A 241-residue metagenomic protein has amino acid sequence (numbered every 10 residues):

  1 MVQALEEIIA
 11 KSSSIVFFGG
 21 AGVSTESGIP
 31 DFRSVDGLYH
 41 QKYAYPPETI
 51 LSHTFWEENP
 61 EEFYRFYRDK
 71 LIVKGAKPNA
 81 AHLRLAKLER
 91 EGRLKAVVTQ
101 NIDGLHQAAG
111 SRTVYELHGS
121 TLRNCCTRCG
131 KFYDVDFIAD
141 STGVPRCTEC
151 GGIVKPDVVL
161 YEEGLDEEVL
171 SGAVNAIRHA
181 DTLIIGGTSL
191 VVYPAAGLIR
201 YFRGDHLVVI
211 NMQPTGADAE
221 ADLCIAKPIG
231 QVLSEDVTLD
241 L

Functional and structural regions predicted by a protein language model:
M1-L241: Conserved catalytic core of sirtuin-type NAD+-dependent deacylases
